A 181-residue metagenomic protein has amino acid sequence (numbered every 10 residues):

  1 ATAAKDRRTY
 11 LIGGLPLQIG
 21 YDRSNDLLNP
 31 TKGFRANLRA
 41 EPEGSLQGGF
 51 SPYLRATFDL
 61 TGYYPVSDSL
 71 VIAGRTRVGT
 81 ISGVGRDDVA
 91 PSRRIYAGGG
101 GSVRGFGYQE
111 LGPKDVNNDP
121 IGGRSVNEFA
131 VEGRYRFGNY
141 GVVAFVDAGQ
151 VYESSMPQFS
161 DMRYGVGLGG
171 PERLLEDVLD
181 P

Functional and structural regions predicted by a protein language model:
A1-N139, A144-A148, Y152-S154: C-terminal outer-membrane beta-barrel translocator/porin domains of Gram-negative envelope proteins and their
G105, P157-P181: C-terminal beta-signal and terminal closure region of outer-membrane beta-barrel proteins
